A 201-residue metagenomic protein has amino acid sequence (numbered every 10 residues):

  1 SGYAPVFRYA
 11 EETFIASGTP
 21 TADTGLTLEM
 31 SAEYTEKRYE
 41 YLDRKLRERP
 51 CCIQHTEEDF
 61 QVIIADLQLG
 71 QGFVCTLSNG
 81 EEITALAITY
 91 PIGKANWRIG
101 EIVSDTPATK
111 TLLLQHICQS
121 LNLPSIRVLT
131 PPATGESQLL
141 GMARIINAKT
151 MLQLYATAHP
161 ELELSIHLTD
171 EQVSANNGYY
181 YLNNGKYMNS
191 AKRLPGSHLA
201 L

Functional and structural regions predicted by a protein language model:
S1: Basic, Lys/Arg-rich alpha-helical nucleic-acid-recognition elements, primarily the DNA-binding modules of transcription
A4-L121, I126-E136, M142-E171: Amide-forming acyltransferase catalytic core, primarily the GNAT-like/NAT-type and related acyltransferase folds
Q71, P160-L162, N176, P195-H198: A generic structural signal for well-ordered coil/turn residues at beta-strand boundaries that shape enzyme active-site
A85-T89, N177-N183: Broad, structure-driven detector of short, well-ordered beta-strand segments within folded domains
Q172-S174, S190-A191: Ser/Thr/Gly-rich low-complexity blocks that favor extended beta-strand/coil architectures
K186-L201: C-terminal interaction segments
